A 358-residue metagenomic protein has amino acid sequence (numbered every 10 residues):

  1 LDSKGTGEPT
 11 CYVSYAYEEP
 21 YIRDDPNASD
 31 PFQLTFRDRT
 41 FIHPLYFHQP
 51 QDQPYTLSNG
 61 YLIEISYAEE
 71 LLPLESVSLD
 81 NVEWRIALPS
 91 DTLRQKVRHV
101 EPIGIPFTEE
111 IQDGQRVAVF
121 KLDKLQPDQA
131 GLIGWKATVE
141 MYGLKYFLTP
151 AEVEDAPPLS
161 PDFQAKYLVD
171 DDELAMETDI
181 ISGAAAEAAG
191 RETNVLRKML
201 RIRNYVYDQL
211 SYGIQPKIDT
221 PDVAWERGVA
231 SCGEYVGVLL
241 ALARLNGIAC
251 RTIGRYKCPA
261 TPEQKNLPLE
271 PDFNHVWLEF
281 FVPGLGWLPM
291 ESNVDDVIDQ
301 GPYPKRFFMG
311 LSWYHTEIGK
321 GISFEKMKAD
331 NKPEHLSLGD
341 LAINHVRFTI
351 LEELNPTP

Functional and structural regions predicted by a protein language model:
D2-F41, F307-P358: Alpha-helical and coiled-coil interaction segments, frequently adjacent to or embedded within charge-biased
S3-K145: Intrinsically disordered, low-complexity N-terminal segments that are enriched in acidic
V77, L125-G131, T193, R244-N246 (+1 more regions): A short, structured loop/turn motif at beta-sheet edges
W84, I202, L278: Terminal peptide-recognition signature
L88-S90, A137-V139, E152, G254-Y256 (+1 more regions): A mature extracytoplasmic/lumenal domain signature
E110-Q115, V119, Q126-E226: Acidic low-complexity segments
K198-I202, G228-A243: Active-site nucleophilic cysteine motif
E234-K332: Hydrophobic/aromatic-rich core segments of domains that either
